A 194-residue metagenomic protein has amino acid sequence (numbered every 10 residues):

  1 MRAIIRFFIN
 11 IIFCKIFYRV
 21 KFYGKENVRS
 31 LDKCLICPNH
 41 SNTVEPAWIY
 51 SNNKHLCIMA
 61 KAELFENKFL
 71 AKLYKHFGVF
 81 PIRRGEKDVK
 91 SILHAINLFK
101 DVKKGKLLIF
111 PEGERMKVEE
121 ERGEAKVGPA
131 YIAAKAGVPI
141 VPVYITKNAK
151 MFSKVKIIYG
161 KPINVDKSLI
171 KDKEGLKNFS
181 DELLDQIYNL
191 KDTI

Functional and structural regions predicted by a protein language model:
M1-R19, N67-G78, L93, M151-F152: Alpha-helical membrane-targeting segments
A3, F8-H40, G105: Helix-to-loop junction immediately C-terminal to a conserved catalytic motif
I9-N10, F77-R83, E112-R115: Short, basic, glycine/proline-bearing loop/turn elements
F13, S51, Y74, I132-A136: A generic structural signal for well-ordered alpha-helical segments
Y18, G85-V89, R122, S180: A conditional alpha-helix N-cap/helix-loop micro-motif detector
E26, K87, T146: Residue-level "edge-of-site" marker
S30-E86: Catalytic core of membrane glycerolipid acyltransferases/transacylases, capturing the structured, soluble-facing
L93-I194: Non-catalytic C-terminal accessory region of glycerolipid acyltransferases and related lyso-lipid remodeling enzymes
